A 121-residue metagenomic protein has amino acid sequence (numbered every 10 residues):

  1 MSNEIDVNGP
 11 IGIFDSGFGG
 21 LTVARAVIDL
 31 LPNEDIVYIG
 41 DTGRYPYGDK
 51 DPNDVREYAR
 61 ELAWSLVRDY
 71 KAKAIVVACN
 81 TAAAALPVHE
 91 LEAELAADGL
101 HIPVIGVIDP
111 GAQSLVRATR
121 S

Functional and structural regions predicted by a protein language model:
S2-S121: Non-catalytic structural scaffold of enzyme domains
